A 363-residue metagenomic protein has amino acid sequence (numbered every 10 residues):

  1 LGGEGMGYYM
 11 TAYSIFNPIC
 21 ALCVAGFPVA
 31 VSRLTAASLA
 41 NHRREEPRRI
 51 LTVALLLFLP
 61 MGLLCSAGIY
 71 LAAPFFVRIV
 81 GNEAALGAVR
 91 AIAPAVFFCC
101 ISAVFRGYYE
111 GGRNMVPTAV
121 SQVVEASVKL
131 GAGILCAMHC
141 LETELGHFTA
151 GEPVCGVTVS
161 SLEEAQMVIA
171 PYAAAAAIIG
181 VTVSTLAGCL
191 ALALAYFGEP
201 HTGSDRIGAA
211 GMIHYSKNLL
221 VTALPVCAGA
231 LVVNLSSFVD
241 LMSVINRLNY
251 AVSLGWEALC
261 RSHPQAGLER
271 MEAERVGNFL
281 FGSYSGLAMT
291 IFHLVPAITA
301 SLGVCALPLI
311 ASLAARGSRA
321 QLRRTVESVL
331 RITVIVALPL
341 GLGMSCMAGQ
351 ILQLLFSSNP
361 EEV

Functional and structural regions predicted by a protein language model:
L1-P18, A170-A175, H214-T222, I245-H293 (+1 more regions): Interfacial/gating helices of multi-pass transporter permease domains
L1-V29, S66, Y70, V96 (+2 more regions): Signature of the first transmembrane helix
M10, E45-L59, S216, L220 (+5 more regions): Interfacial transmembrane-helix starts/ends
A25-A40, T299-R316: Helix-loop junctions and terminal segments of transmembrane helices in multi-pass membrane transport/translocation
P74-I92, E327, G343-V363: Interfacial segments at transmembrane-helix termini and the short loops linking adjacent helices
C100-S121: Membrane-interface junctions at transmembrane-helix termini in multi-pass inner-membrane proteins
V120-M167: Alpha-helical transmembrane segments of multi-pass membrane transporters and transport-associated inner-membrane enzymes
F148-I178, L190-V233, A251-L254: Interhelical loop/hinge segments that connect adjacent transmembrane helices in multipass membrane
